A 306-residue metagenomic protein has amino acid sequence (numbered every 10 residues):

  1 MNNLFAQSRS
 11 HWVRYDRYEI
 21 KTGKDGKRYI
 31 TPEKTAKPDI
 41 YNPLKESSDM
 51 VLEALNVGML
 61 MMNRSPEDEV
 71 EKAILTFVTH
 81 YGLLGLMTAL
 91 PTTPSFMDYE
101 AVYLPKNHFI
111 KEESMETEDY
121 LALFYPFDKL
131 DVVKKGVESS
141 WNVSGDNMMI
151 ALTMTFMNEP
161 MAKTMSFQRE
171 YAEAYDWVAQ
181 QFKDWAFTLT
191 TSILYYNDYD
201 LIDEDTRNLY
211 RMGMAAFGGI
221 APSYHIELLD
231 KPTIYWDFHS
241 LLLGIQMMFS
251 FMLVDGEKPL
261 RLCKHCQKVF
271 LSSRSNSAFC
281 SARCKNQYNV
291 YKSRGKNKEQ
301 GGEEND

Functional and structural regions predicted by a protein language model:
M1-F270: Short helix-coil boundary/hinge micro-motifs
I245-D306: BZIP DNA-binding basic region
